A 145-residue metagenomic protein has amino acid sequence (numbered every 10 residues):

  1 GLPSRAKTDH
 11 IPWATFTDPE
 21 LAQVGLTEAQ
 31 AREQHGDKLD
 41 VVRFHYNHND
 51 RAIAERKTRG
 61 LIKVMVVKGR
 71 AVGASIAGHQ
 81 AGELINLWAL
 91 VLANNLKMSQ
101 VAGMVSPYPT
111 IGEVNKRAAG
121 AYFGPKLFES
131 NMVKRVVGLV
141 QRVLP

Functional and structural regions predicted by a protein language model:
G1: Glycine-/small-residue-rich beta-strand-loop submotif within the FAD-binding core of flavoenzymes
S4, I11, F16-T27, R32-P145: Flexible, glycine-rich terminal cap/loop adjacent to redox cofactors in electron-transfer oxidoreductases
